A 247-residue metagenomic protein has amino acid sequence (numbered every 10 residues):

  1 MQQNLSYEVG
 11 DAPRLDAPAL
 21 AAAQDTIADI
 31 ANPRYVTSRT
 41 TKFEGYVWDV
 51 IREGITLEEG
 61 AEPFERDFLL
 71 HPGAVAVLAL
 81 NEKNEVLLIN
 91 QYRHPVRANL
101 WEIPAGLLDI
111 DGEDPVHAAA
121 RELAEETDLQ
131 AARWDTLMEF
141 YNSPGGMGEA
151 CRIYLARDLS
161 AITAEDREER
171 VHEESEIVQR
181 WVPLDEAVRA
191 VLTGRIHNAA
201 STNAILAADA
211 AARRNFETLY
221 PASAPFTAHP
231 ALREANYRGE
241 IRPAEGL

Functional and structural regions predicted by a protein language model:
Q2-A31, N99, T136, G145-G146 (+1 more regions): Nudix hydrolase/Nudix homology domain
N4-L20, R66-H71, A76-R121, T163 (+3 more regions): Conserved Nudix-box catalytic region and its N-terminal flanking loop in Nudix hydrolases and closely related
V36, Q130-L137: A short coil-to-beta-strand element that immediately follows conserved catalytic motifs
S38-L78, E82: Acidic, metal-coordinating catalytic segment for phosphate/diphosphate chemistry, firing primarily on the Nudix
S38-T41, M138-S143: Short, solvent-exposed loop/turn elements at beta->coil junctions and helix N-caps that rim active or binding pockets
V50-R52, L78, L88, I153-L155 (+1 more regions): Conserved hydrophobic/aromatic beta-strand scaffold that supports enzyme active sites
I51-E59, S143-A164: Active-site-adjacent beta-strand/loop module that shapes the phosphate/pyrophosphate-binding cleft
E58-G60, N81-K83, Y92, G112 (+3 more regions): Short loop segments at secondary-structure junctions
